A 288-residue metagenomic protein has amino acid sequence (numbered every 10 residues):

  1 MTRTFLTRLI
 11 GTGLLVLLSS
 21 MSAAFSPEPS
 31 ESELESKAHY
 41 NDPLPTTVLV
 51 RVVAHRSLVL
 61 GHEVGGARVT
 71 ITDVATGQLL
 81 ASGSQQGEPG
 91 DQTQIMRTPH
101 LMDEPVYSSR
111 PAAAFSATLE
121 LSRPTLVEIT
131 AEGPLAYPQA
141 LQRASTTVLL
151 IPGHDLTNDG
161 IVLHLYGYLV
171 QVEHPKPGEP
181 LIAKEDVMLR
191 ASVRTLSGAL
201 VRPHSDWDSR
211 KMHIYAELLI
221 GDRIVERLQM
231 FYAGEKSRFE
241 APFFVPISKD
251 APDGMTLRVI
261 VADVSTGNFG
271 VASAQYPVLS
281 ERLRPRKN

Functional and structural regions predicted by a protein language model:
E31-H39, L149-A199, E281-N288: Short, compositionally biased P/S/T/A/G/V-rich stretches that sit at domain boundaries
V50-G61, S192-W207: Short amphipathic, basic-aromatic surface patches that mediate peripheral association with negatively charged
G61-R68, H204-I214: Short coil-to-beta strand junction motifs in C2/discoidin
A75-G83, I220-Q229, N268-F269: Surface-exposed loop/edge segments in extracytoplasmic proteins
G90-F115, G234-F244: Aromatic sugar-binding surface patches on proteins that engage polysaccharides or sugar-phosphate polymers
L121-Q142, A262-V271: Short acidic/polar inter-strand loop motif in beta-rich domains
R123-V127, M212, D253-R258: Exposed beta-strand face motif in extracellular beta-rich ectodomains
F244-A251: Short, surface-exposed loop/turn segments at beta-strand-coil junctions that are enriched for proline with nearby
